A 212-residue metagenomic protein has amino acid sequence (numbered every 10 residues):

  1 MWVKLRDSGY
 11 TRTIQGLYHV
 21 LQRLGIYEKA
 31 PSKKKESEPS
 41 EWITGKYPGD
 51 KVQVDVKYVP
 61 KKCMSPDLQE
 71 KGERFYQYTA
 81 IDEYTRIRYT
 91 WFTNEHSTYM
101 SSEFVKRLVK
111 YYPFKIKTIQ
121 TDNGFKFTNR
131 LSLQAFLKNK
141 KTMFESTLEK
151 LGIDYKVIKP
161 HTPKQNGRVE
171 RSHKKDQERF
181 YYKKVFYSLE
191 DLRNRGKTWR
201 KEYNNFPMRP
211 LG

Functional and structural regions predicted by a protein language model:
W2-K61, N123-F125, S132-L133, N139-E145: Basic, flexible linker segments flanking DNA-binding modules in nucleic acid-interacting mobile-element proteins
Q15, K197-G212: Charged, gly/pro-enriched flexible loop segments at helix/strand junctions
I26, I153, Y181, N205-M208: Generic structural signal for secondary-structure transition and capping sites
K29-A30, I158, L211-G212: Short, hydrophobic secondary-structure boundary micro-motifs
P31, K115, I119, F206-P210: Short, polar/charged, Gly/Pro-enriched helix-capping and turn/loop motifs at alpha-helix termini and inter-helix linkers
Q53-Q77, T85-K197, K201: RNase H-like DDE/DDD metal-dependent nuclease/strand-transfer catalytic core used by mobile genetic elements
